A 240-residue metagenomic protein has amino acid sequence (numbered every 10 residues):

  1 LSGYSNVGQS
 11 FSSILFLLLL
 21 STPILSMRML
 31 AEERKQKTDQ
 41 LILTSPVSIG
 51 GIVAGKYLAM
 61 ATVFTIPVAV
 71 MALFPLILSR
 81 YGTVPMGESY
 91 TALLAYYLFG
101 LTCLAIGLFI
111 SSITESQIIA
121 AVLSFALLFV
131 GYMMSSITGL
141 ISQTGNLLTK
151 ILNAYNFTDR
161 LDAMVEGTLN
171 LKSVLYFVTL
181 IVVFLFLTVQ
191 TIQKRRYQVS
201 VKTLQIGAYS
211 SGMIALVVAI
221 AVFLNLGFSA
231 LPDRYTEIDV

Functional and structural regions predicted by a protein language model:
Y4-G8, G55-I118: Secretory targeting signals
Y4-S5, A120-T191: Terminal transmembrane helical anchor/hairpin motif
Q9-E32: Long, hydrophobic alpha-helical segments
L17-I24, G100-A105, L175-V189: Hydrophobic cores of alpha-helical transmembrane segments in multi-pass inner/ER membrane proteins, independent
M29-A59: Helix-loop-helix units of permease transmembrane domains in multi-pass membrane transporters, especially ABC
Y97-F129, M134-I141, Y197, K202: A structural motif at transmembrane helix-loop-helix junctions in multipass membrane proteins
V199-F228: Internal/C-terminal transmembrane anchor helices
G227-V240: Alpha-helical transmembrane signal-anchor/signal-peptide segments
